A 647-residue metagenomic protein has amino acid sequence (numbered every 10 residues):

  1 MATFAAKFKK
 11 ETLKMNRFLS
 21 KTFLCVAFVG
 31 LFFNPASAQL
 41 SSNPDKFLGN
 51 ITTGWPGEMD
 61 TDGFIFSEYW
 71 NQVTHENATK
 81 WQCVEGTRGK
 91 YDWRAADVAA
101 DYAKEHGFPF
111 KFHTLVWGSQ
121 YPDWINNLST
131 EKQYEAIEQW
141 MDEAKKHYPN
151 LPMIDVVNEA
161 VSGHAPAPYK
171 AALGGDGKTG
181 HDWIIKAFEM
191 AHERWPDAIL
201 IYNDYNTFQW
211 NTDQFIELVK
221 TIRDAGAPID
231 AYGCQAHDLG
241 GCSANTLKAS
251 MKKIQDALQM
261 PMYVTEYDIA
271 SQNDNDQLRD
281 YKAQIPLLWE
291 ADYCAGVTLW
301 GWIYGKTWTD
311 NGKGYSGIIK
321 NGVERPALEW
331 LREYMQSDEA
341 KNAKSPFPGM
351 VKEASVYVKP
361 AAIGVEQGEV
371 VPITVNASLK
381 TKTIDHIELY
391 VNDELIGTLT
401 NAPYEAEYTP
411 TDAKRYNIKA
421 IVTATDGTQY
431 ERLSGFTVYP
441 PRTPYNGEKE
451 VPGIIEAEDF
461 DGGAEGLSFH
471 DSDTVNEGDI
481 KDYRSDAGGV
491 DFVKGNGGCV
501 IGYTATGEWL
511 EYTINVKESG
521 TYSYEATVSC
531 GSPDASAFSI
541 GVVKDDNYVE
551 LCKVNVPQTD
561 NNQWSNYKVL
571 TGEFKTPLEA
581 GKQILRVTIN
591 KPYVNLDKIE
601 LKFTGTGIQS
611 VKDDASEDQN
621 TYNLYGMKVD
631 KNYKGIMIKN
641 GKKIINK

Functional and structural regions predicted by a protein language model:
Q39-Q72, E76: Boundary/entry segment of secreted carbohydrate-active catalytic domains
N50-G63, W81-R94, Y121, V161-A165 (+4 more regions): Acidic-and-aromatic substrate-binding clefts and catalytic sites of carbohydrate-active enzymes
G54-S67, A136-A144, N211-I222, D280-I285: Short, acidic/polar
E68-G86, R94-Q209: Substrate-binding cleft and catalytic face of glycoside hydrolase catalytic domains, especially the flexible beta-alpha
E85, E143, D155, E159-G177 (+4 more regions): Aromatic-rich peripheral "rim/lid" segments of glycoside hydrolase catalytic domains that contact and position glycan
R94, A99-K104, G177-L200, W210-L278 (+2 more regions): Glycoside hydrolase catalytic-domain groove-lining segments
G349-P372, S378-T400, E407, T411-G605: Extracytoplasmic
D385-V391, G605-K647: C-terminal outer-membrane/trafficking sorting elements
